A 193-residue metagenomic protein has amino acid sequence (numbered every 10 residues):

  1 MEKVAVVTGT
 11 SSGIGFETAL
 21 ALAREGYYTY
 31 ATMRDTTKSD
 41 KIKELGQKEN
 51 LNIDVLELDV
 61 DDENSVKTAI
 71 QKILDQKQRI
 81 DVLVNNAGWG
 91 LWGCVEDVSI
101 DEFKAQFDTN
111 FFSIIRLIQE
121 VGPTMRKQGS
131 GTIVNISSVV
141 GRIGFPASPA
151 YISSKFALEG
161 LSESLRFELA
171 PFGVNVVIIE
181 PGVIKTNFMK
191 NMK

Functional and structural regions predicted by a protein language model:
S11-G13: Conserved glycine-rich cofactor-binding loop
L51-N52, K72-L83, L91: A glycine-rich helix->loop->beta "capping" turn within Rossmann-like NAD(P)(H)-dependent oxidoreductase domains
L58-T68, I100: The beta1-alpha1 cofactor-binding region of Rossmann-like NAD(H)/NADP(H)-dependent oxidoreductases
C94-V95, E102-K104: Substrate-binding pocket helix/loop in short-chain dehydrogenase/reductase
I118, S154-A157: Active-site helix of classical SDR
S138: Residue(s) in the substrate-gating loop at a strand-loop-helix junction that position the organic substrate next
P171-K193: SDR active-site lid
